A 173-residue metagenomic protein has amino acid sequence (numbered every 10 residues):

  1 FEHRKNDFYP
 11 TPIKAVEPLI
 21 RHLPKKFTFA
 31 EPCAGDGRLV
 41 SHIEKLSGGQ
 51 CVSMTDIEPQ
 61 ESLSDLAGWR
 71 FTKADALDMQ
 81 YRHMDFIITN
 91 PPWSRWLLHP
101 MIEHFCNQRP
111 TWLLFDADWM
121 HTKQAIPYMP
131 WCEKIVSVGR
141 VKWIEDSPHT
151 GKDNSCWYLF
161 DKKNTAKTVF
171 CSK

Functional and structural regions predicted by a protein language model:
F1-K173: Class I S-adenosyl-L-methionine-dependent methyltransferase catalytic core
